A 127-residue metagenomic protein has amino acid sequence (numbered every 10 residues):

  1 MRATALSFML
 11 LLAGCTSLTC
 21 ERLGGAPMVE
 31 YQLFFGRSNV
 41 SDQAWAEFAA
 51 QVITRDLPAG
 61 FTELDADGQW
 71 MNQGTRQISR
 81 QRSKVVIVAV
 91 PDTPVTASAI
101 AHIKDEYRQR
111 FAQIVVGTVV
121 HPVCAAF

Functional and structural regions predicted by a protein language model:
M1-A5: Bacterial N-terminal signal peptides that target proteins for export
L12-G14: C-terminal motif of bacterial Sec signal peptides marking the signal peptidase cleavage site
S17-L64: N-terminal secretory signal peptides
F61-V85: Short, intrinsically disordered low-complexity segments
I78-F127: Helix-rich interaction surfaces within compact, conserved domain-sized segments that mediate assembly or partner
